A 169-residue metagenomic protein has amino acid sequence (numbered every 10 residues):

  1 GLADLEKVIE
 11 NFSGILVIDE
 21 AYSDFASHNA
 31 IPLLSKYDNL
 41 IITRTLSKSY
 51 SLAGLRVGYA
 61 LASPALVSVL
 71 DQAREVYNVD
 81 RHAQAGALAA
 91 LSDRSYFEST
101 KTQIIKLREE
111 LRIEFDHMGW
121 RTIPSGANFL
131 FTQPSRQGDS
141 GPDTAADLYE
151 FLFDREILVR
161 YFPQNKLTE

Functional and structural regions predicted by a protein language model:
G1-L16, E20-L52: Active-site pre-lysine segment of PLP-dependent enzymes
D4-V8, L111, L148: A general structural detector for well-ordered alpha-helical segments in enzyme core domains, enriched
N39-D116, W120-I123: PLP-dependent aminotransferase class I/II
G54, G126, K166-E169: Short acidic/glycine-enriched loop/turn segments that link adjacent beta-strands
A62, F131-G138, D154-E169: Conserved PLP-binding active-site segment of the aspartate aminotransferase-like
I105, F115-R155: Conserved PLP-binding catalytic core of the aspartate aminotransferase-like
